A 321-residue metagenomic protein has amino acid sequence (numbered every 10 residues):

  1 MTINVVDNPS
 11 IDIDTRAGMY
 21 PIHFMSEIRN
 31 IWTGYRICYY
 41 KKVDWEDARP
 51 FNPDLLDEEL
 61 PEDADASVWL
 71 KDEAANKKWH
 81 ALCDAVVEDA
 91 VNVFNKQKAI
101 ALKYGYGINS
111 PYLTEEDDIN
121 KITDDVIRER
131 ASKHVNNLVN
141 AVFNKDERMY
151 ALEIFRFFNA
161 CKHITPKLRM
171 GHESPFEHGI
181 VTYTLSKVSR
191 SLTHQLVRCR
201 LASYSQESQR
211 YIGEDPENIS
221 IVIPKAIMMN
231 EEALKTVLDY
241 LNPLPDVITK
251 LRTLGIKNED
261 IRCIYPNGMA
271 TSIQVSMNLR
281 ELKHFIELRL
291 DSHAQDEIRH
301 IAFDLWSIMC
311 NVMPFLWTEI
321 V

Functional and structural regions predicted by a protein language model:
M1-V321: Family-specific signature for flavin-dependent thymidylate synthase
